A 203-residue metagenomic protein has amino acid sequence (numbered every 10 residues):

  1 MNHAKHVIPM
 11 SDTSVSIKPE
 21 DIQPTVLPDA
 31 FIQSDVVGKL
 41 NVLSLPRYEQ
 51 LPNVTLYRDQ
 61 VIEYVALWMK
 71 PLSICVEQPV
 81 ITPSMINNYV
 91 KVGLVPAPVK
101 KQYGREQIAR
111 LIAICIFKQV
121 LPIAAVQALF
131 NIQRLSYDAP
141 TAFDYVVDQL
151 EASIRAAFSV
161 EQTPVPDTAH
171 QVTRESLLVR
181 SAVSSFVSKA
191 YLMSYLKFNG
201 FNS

Functional and structural regions predicted by a protein language model:
N2-D35, I74-C75, R174, L178-S203: Non-catalytic recognition/regulatory regions in large multidomain proteins
H3-P9, K100-Q102, L121-A124, D148-A152 (+1 more regions): Proteins with a high burden of low-complexity, intrinsically disordered sequence enriched in S/T/G/P/A and R, requiring
A4-V7, S14, P19, N53 (+4 more regions): Intrinsically disordered, low-complexity regions
D12, D21, D29, D35 (+5 more regions): Acidic-enriched, low-complexity/disordered segments with a strong bias for Aspartate over Glutamate
V15-Q133: Basic helix-turn-helix/winged-helix DNA-binding cores and closely related short helical interaction motifs
L129-S203: Intrinsically disordered, low-complexity, charge-dense segments enriched in Lys/Arg and Glu/Asp interspersed
